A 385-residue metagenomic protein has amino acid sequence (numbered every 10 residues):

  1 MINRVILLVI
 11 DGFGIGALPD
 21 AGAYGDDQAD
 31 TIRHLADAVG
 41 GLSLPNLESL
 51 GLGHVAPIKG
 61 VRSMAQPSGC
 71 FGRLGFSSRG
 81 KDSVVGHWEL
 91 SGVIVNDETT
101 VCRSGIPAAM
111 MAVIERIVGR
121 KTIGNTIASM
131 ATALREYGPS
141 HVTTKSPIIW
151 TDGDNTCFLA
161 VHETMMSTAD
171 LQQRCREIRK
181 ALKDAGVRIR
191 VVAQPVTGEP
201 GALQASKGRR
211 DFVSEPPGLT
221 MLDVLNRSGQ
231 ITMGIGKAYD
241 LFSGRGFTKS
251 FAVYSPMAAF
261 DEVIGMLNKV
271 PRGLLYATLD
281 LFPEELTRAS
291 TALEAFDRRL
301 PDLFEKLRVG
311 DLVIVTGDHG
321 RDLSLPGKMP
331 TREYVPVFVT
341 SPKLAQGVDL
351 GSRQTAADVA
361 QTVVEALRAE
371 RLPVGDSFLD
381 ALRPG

Functional and structural regions predicted by a protein language model:
M1-G385: Feature captures the catalytic ectodomains and active-site-proximal regions of enzymes that hydrolyze or transfer
